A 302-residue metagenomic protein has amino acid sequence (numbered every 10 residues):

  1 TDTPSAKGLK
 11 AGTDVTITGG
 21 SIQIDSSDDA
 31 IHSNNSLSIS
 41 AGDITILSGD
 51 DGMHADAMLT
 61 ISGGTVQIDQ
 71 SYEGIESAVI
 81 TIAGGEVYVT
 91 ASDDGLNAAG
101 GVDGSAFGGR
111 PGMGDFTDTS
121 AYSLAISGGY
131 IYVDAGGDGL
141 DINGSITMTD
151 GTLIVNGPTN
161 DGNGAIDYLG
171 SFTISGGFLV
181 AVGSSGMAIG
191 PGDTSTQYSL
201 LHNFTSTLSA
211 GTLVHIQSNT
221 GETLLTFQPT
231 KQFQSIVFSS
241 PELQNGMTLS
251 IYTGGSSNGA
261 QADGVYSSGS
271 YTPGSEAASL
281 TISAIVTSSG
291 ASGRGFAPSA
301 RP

Functional and structural regions predicted by a protein language model:
T1-P302: A composition-driven surface/loop motif
